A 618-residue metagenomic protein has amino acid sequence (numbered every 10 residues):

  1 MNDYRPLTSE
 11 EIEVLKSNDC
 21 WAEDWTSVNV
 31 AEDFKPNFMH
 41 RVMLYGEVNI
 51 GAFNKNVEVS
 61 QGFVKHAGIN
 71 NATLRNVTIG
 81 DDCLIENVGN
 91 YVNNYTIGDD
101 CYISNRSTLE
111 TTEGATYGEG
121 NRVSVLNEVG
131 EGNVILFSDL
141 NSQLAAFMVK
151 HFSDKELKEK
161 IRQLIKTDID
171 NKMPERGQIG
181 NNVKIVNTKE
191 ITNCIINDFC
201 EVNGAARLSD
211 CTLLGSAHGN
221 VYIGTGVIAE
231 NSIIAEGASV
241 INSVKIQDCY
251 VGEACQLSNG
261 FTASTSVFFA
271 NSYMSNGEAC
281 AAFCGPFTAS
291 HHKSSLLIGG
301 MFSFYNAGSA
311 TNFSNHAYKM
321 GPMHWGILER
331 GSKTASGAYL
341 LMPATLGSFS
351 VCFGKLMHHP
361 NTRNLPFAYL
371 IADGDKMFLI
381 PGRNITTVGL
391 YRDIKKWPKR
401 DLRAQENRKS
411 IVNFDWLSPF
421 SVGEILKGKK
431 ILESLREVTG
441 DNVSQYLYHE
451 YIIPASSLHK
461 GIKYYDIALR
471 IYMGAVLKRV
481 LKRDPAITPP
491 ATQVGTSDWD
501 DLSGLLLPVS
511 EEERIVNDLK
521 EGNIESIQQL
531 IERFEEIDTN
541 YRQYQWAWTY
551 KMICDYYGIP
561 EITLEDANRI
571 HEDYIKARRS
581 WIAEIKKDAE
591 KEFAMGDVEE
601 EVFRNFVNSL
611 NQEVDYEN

Functional and structural regions predicted by a protein language model:
P6-E10, V14-D24, V30-F53, V57-I69 (+5 more regions): Glycine-rich hexapeptide-repeat left-handed beta-helix
G68-E159, V186, E521-I524, E532 (+1 more regions): Phosphate-/polyanion-interacting regions in eukaryotic proteins
Q163-G180, I185: A charged, amphipathic alpha-helical module
I179, V183, N187-V202, D210-V221 (+1 more regions): Core alpha-helical transmembrane segments of integral membrane proteins
D373-N618: Long, compositionally biased intrinsically disordered regions
